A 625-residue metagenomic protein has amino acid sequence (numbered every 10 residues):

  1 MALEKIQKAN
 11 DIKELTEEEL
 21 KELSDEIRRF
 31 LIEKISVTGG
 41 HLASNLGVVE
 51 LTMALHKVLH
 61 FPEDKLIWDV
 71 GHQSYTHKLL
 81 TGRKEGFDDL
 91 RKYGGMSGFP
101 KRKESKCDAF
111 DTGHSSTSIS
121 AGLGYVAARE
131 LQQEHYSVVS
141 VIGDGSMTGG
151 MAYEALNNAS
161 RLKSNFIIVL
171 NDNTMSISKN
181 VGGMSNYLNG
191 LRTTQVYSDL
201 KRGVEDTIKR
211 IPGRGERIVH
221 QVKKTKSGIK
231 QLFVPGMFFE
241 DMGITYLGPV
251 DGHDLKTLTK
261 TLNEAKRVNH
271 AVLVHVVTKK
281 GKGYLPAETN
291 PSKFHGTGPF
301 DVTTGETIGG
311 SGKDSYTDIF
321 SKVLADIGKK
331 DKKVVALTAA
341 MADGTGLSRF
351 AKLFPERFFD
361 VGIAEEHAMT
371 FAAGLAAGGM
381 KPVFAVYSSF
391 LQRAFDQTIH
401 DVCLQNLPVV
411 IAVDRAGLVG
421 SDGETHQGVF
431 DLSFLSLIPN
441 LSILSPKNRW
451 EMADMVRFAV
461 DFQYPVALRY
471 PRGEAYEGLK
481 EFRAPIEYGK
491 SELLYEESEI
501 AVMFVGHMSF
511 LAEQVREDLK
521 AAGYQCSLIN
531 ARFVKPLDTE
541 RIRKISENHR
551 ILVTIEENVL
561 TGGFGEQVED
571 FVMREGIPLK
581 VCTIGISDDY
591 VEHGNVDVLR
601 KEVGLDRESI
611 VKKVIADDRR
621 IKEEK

Functional and structural regions predicted by a protein language model:
M1-L80, F238-L258, V268, H275-T278: N-terminal amphipathic, basic-rich helices that act as targeting or association modules
H41-L162, Y316, K333-V334, T338-A339 (+1 more regions): Cofactor-binding active-site loop characterized by glycine-rich and histidine/acidic residues
K65, H270, T278-Q392, Q397-L407 (+5 more regions): Non-catalytic terminal/interface segments that mediate subunit docking, oligomerization, and allosteric communication
G86-M96, R161-M175, V196-D199, C403-R415: A glycine-rich helix N-cap at a beta->alpha junction
T174-F320: Long, well-ordered, tryptophan-enriched scaffold segments
I218-P286, P408-V413, L432-E481, R607-K625: Structural signature of the thiamine diphosphate
K260-N263, H295-G296, S315-K330, G346-K352 (+5 more regions): Glycine-/acidic-rich phosphate or pyrophosphate-binding loops and their flanking alpha/beta elements
P299-T303, T307-G312, G420-D422, S442 (+1 more regions): Peripheral docking tails and interdomain loops at the edges of cofactor- or intermediate-handling domains
